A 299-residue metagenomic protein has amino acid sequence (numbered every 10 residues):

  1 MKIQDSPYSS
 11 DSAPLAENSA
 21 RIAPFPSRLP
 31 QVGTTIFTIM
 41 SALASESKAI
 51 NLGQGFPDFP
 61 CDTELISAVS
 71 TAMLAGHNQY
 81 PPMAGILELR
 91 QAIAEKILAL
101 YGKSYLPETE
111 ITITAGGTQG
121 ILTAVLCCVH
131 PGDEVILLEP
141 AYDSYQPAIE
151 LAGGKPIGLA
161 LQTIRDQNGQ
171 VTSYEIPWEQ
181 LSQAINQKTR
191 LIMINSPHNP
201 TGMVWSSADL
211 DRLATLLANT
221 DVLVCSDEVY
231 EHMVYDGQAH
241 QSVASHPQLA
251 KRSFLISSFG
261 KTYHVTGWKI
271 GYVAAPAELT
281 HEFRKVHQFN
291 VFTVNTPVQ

Functional and structural regions predicted by a protein language model:
K2-D5, S9-S12, N18, S245 (+1 more regions): Conserved core segment of the aminotransferase class I/II
P26-G116, T123, P177: N-terminal small-domain helix-loop-helix segment of the aminotransferase-like
Y105-I111, P131-E134, K188, A250-S253: Short acidic capping loops at alpha-helix termini that bridge into adjacent secondary structure
C127-I149: Conserved PLP-anchoring active-site segment centered on the Schiff-base-forming lysine
D133, G154, L217-L223, L249-K251: A short helix->loop->beta-strand "cap" motif at the edges of active sites that frequently abuts
L151-I157: A short helix-loop-beta submotif of the ANL/AMP-binding
L161-D236, Q241: Active-site phosphate-binding strand-loop segment of PLP-dependent enzymes
